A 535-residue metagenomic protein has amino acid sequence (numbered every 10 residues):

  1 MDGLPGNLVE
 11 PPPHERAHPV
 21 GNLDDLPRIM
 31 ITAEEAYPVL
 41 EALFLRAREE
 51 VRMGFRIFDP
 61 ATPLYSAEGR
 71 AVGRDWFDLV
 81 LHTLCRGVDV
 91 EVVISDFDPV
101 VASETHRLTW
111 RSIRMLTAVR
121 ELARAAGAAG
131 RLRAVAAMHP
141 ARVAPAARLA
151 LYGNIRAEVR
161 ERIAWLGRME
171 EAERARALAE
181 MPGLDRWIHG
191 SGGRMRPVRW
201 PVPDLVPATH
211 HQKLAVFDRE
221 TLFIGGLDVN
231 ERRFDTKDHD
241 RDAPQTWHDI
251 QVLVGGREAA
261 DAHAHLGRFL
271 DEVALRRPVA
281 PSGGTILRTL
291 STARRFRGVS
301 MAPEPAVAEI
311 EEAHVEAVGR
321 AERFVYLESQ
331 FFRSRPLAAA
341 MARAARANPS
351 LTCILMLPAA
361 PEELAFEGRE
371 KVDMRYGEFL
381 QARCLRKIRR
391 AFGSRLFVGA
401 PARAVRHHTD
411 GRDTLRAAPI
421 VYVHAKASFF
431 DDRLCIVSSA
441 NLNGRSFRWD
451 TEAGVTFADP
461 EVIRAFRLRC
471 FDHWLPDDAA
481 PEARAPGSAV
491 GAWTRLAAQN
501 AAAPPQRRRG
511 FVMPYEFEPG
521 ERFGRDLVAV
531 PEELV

Functional and structural regions predicted by a protein language model:
M1-V535: Charged, low-complexity intrinsically disordered terminal segments
